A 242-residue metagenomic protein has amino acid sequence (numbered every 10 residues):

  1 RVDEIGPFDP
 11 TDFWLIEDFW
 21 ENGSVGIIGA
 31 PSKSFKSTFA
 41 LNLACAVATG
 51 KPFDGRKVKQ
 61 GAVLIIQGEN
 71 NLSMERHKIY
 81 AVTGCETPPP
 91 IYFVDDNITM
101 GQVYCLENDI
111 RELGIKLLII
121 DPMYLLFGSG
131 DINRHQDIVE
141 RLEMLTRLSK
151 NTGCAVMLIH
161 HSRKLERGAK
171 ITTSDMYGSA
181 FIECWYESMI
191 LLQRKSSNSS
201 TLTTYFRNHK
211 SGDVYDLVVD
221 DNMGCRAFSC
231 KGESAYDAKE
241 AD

Functional and structural regions predicted by a protein language model:
R1-I5, L165-G168: Short, compositionally biased strand/turn segments that nucleate or flank brief secondary-structure elements
D3, P10-T11, L15-E17, E21 (+4 more regions): Conserved inter-motif catalytic segment of the P-loop NTP-binding fold
I27-I28, K33-T38, R56, L117 (+1 more regions): Phosphate-binding/switch region of NTP-binding enzymes
F39-L43: Hydrophobic positions on the alpha1 helix immediately C-terminal to the Walker A/P-loop
A46-G50: Active-site catalytic microenvironments for nucleophilic, acid-base chemistry
F228-D242: Short alpha-helical segments that sit at the start of domains
